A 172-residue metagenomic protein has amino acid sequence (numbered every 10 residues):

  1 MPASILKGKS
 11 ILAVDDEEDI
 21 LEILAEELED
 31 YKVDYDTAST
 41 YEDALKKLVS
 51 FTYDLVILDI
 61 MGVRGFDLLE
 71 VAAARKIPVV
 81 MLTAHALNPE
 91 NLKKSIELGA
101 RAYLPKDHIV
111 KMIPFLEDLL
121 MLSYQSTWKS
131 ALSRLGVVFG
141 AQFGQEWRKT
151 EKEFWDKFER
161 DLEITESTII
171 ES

Functional and structural regions predicted by a protein language model:
I5-D19, L24-L28: Conserved acidic segment of CheY-like receiver
A25, T37-L55: Acidic, metal-coordinating helix/loop segments flanking the phosphotransfer/catalytic sites of two-component signaling
E26-L28, K47, V71, K94: Alpha-helical interaction/dimerization surfaces of two-component signaling modules
V49-F51, V71-P78, L98: Conserved phosphotransfer cores of two-component systems
V56-A73: Conserved phosphotransfer microenvironments
D67, A74, A86-P114: Alpha4 helix (beta4-alpha4-beta5 surface) of REC/receiver domains from two-component response regulators
L82-A84: Hydrophobic/aromatic residues positioned on beta-strands within the core alpha/beta folds
M121-S172: C-terminal output/effector regions of signal-responsive regulators
